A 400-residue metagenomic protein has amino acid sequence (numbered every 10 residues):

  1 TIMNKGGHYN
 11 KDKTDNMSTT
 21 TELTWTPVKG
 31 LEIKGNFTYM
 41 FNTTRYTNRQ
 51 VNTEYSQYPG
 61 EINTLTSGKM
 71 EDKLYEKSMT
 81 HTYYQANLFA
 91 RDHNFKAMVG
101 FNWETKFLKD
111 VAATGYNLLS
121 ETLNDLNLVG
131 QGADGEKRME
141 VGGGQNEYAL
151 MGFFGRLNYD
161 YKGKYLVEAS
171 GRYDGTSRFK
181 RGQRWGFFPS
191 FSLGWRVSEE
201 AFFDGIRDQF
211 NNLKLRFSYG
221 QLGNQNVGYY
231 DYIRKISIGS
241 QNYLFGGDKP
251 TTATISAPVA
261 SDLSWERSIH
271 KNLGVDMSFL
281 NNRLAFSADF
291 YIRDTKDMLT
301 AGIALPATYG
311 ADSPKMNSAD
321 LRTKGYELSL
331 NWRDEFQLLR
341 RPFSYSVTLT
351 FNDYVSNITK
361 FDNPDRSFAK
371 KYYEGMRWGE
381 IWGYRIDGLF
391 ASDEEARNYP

Functional and structural regions predicted by a protein language model:
T1-Q50, I62-R385, S392: Extracellular/periplasmic, surface-exposed regions of secreted and cell-surface proteins
Y58-G60: Aromatic- and acidic-residue-enriched carbohydrate-binding clefts of CAZyme catalytic domains
E395-P400: Short, intrinsically disordered, charge-balanced linker/junction segments flanking boundaries in proteins
